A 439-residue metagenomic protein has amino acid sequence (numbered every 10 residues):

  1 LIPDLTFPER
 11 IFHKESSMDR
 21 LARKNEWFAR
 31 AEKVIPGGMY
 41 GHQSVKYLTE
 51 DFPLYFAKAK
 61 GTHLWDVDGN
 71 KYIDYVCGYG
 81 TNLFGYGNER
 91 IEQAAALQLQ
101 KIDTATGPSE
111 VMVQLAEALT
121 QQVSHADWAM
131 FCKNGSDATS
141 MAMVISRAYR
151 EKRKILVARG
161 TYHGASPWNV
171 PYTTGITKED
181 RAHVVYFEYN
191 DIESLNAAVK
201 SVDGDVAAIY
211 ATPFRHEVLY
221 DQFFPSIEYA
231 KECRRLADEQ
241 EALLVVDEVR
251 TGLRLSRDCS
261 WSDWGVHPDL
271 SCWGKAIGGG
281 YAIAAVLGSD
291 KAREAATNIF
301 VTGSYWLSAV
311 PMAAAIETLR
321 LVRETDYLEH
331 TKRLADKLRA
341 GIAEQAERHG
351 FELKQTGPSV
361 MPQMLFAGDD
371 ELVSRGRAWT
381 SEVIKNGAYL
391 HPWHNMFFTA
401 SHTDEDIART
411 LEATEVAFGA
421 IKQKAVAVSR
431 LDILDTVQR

Functional and structural regions predicted by a protein language model:
D4-S17: Short, Lys/Arg-enriched N-terminal segments with co-localized hydrophobic residues within the first ~10-30 amino acids
S17-R439: Conserved N-terminal phosphate-binding loop of PLP-dependent enzymes in the Aspartate aminotransferase
